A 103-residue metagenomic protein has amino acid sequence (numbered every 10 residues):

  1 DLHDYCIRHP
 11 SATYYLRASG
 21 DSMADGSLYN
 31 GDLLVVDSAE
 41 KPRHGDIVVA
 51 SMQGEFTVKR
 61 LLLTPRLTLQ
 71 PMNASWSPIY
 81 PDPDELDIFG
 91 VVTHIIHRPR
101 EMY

Functional and structural regions predicted by a protein language model:
L2-Y103: Acidic/glycine-rich C-terminal interaction modules and beta/coil loop segments that lie outside canonical DNA-binding
